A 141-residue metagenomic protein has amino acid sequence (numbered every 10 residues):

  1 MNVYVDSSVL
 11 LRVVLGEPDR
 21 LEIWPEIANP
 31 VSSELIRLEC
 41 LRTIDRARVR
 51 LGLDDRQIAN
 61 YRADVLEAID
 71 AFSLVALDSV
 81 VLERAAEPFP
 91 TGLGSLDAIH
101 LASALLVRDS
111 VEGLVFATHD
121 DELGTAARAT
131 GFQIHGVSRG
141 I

Functional and structural regions predicted by a protein language model:
M1-R37, A47-A59: Short, well-structured N-terminal submotif of metal-dependent ribonuclease cores
N2, S33, L106-I141: Acidic, PIN/NYN-like endoribonuclease modules and their adjacent C-terminal/linker elements
V5, S32, A76, S95-A98 (+1 more regions): Short beta-strand scaffold positions
L10, I36, V81, H100 (+1 more regions): Alpha-helix capping/helix-boundary segments
V14-L15, R20, R46-V49, A68-F72 (+3 more regions): Noncatalytic, solvent-exposed loop/strand surfaces of beta-propeller-type extracellular/periplasmic domains
R42-V49, L105-L106: Short glycine/serine- and small hydrophobic-enriched flexible loop segments
A63, E67-T91, A98-S103: Acidic catalytic patch
